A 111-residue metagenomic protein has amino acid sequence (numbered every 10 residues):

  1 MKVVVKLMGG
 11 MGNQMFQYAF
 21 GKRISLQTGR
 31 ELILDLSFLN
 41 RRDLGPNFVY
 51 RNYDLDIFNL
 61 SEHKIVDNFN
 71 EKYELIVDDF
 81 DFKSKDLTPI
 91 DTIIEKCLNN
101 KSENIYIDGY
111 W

Functional and structural regions predicted by a protein language model:
K2-P46: N-terminal pre-catalytic "stem/leader" segment of glycosyltransferase-like enzymes
P46-W111: Secretory-pathway luminal glycosyltransferase catalytic domains
